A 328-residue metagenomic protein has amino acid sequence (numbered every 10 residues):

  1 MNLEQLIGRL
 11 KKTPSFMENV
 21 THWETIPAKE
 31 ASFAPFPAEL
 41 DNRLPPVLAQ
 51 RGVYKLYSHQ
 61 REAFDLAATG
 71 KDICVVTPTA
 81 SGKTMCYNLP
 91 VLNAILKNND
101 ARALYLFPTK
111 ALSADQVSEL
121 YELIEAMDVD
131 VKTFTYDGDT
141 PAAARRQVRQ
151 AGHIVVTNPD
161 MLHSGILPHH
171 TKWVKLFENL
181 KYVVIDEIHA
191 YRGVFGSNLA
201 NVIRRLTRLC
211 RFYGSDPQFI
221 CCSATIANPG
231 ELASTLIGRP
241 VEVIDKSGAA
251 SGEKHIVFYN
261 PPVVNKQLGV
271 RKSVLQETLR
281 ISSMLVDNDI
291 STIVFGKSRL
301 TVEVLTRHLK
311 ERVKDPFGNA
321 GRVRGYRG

Functional and structural regions predicted by a protein language model:
E4-R51, K55-S58, E62, A68-S81 (+2 more regions): Helicase motor core with emphasis on the C-terminal RecA-like subdomain
T84: Walker A/P-loop
